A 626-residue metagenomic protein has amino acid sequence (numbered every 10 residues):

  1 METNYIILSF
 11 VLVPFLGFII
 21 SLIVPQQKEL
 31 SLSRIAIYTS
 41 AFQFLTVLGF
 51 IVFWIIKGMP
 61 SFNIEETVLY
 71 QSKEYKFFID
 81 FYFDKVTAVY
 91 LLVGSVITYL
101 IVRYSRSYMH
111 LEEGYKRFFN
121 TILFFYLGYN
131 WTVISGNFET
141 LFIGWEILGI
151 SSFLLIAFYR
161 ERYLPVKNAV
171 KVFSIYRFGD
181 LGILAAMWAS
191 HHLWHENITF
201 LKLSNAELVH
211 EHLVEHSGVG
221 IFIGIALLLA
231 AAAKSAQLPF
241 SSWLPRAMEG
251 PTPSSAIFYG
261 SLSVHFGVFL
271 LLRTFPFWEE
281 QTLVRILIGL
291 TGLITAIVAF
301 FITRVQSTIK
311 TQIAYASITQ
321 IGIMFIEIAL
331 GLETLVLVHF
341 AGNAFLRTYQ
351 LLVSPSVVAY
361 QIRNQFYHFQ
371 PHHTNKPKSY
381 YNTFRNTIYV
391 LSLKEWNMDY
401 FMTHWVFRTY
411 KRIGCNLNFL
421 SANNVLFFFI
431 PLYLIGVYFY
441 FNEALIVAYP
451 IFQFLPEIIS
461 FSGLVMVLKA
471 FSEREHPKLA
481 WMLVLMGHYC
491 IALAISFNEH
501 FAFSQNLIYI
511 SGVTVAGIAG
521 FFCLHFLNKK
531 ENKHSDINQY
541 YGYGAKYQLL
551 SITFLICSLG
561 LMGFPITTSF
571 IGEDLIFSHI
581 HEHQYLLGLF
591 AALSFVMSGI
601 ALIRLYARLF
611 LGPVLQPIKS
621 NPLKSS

Functional and structural regions predicted by a protein language model:
M1-D574, S578-S626: ...captures the hydrophobic TM-helix bundle architecture rather than a specific catalytic motif, and can also fire on
